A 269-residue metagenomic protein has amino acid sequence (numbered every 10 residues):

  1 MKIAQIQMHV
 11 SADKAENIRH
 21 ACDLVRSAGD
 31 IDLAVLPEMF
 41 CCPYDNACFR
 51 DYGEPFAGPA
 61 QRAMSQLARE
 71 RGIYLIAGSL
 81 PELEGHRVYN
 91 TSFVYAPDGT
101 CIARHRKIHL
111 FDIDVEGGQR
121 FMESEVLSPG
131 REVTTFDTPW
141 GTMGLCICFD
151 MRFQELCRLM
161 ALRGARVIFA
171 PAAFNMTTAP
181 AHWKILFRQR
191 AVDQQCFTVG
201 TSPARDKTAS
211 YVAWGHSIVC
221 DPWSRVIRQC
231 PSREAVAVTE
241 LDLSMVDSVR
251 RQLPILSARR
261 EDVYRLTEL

Functional and structural regions predicted by a protein language model:
M1-A4: Extreme N-terminal starter segment of soluble prokaryotic enzymes
Q7-D13: Short polar catalytic/cofactor-binding loops
K14, C22-R104, I113, F174-C196: Cys-nucleophile CN-hydrolase/nitrilase-fold catalytic domain and related Cys-dependent amidase chemistry that acts on
E16-V25, R152-R158: Short, acidic/polar
F56-I76, T142, M151-A237: CN hydrolase (nitrilase-like) catalytic-core segments centered on the catalytic cysteine and neighboring Lys/Glu
L83-R163, M176-I185, Q252-I255: Active-site catalytic loop in hydrolytic enzyme cores
Y95-P97, C220-D221, T239-E240: Short beta-strand-to-turn element immediately C-terminal to the catalytic PLP-Schiff-base lysine in fold type I
V246-L269: A conserved C-terminal secondary-structure "cap"
